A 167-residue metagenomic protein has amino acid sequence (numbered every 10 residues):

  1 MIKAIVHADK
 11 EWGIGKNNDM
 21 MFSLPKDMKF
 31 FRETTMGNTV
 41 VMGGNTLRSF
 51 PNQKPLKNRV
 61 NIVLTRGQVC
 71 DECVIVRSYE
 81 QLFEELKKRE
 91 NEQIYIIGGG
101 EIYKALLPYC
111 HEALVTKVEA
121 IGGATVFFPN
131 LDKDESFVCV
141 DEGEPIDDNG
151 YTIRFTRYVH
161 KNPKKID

Functional and structural regions predicted by a protein language model:
M1-D167: Enzymes that bind and transform nitrogen-containing heteroaromatic metabolites
